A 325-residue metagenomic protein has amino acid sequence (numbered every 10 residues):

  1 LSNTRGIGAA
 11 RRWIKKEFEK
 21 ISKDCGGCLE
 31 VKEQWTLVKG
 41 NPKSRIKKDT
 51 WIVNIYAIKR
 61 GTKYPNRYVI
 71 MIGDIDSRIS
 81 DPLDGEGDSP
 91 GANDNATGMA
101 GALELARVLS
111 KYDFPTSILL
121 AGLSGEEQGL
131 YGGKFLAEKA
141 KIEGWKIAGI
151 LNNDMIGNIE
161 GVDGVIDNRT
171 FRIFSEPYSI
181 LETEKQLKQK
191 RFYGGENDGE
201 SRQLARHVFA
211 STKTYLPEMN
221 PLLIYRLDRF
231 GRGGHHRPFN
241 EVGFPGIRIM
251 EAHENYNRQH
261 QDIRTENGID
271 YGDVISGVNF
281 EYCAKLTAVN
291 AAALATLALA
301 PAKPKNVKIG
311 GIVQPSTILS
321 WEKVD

Functional and structural regions predicted by a protein language model:
L1-G8, G40-I46, L83-N95, V108 (+4 more regions): Second-shell loop/turn segments in exported
L1-R60: A non-catalytic alpha/beta surface segment that caps or lines the substrate-entry region of metallo-dependent hydrolase
V31-E33, N54-I58, Y68-G73, G91 (+7 more regions): Structural recognition of the beta-strand scaffold that forms the well-ordered cores of secreted hydrolase catalytic
A57, M71, D76-S77, D81-L130 (+1 more regions): Alpha-helical metal-binding/catalytic segments enriched in His/Glu/Asp
L123-R237, V242, G246: Metal-dependent peptidase/peptidase-like ectodomains
I156-F174, L223-L299: Active-site-adjacent mobile loop/cap segments within catalytic or ligand-binding domains
A300-G310: Proline-enriched interdomain boundary motifs that mark the N-terminal boundary and often initiate the first structured
P315-D325: Conserved aromatic anchor
